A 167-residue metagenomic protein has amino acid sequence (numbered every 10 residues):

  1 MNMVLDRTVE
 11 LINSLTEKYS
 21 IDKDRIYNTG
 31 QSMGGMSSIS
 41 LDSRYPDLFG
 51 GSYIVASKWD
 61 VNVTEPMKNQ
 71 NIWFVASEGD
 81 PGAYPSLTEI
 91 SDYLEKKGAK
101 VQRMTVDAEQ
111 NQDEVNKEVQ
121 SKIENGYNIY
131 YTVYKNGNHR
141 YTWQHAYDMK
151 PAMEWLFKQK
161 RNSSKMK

Functional and structural regions predicted by a protein language model:
M1-S32: Gly/Ser-rich "nucleophile elbow"/oxyanion-hole loop immediately N-terminal to the catalytic nucleophile in hydrolases
M1-T8, F49, A83, Q144-D148: Phosphate/oxyanion-binding active-site loops and adjacent basic polyanion-contact surfaces
L5, V9-I12, S38-D42, L87 (+2 more regions): Extracytoplasmic/secreted envelope proteins and their assembly/folding machinery, especially bacterial periplasmic
N13-Y19, Q31, S38-Y45, S57 (+3 more regions): Cell-envelope and extracellular/periplasmic
S20, D24-K68: Primarily recognizes the serine-hydrolase "nucleophile elbow" in alpha/beta-hydrolase and SGNH/GDSL folds
P46, E95, F157, R161: Hydrophobic/aromatic-lined pockets within catalytic cores
S57, N62-K97: A catalytic-pocket lid/entrance helix-loop region that shapes and gates access to the active site across common
W73-Y84, K100-K167: C-terminal catalytic histidine-bearing segment of alpha/beta-hydrolase fold enzymes
